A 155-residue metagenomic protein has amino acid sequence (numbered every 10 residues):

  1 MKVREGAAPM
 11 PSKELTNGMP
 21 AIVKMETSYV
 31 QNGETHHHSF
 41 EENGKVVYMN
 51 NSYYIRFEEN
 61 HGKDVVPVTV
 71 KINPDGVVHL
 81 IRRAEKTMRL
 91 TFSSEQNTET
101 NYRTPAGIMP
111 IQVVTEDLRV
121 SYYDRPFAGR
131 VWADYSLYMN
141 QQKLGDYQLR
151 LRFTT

Functional and structural regions predicted by a protein language model:
K2-W132, S136, Q142-L144, T155: N-terminal intrinsically disordered, cationic/polar leader segments that include organellar targeting peptides
Y147-Q148: Charged phosphate-binding loop/patch that engages nucleotide di/tri-phosphates or the phosphate backbone of nucleic
L151-F153: A short acidic/small-residue loop/turn micro-motif
